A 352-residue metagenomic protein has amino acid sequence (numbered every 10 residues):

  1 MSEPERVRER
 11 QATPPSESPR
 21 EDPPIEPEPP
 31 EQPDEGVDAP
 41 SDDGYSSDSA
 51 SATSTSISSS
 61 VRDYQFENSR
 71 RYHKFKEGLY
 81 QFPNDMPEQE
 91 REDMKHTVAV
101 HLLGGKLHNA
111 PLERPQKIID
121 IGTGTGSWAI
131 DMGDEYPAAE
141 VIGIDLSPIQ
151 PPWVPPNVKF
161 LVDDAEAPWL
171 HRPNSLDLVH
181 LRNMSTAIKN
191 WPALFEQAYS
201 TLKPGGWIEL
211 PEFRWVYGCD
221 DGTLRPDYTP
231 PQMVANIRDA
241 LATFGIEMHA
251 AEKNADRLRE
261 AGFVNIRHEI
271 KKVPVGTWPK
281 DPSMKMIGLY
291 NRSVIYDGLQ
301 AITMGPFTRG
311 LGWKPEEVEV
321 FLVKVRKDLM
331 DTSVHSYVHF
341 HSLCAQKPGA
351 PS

Functional and structural regions predicted by a protein language model:
S2-N84: N-terminal auxiliary segments of SAM/dcSAM-dependent transferases
P4-R8, A261-S352: C-terminal lobe and adjacent flexible extensions of AdoMet/dcAdoMet transferase-like proteins
M86-K117, S127, D131: Conserved alpha-helix/loop element of class I SAM-dependent methyltransferases that forms part of the SAM/SAH-binding
L112-P173, L178, A193: Class I SAM-dependent methyltransferase SAM/SAH-binding core
L181-M184: A short beta-strand submotif of the Rossmann-like class I SAM-dependent methyltransferase core that lines
T186, W207-G298: Conserved catalytic/acceptor-binding region of the Class I
I188-N190: Short N-terminal helix/helix-N-cap motif within the alpha/beta-hydrolase-1
P192-W207: A short glycine-rich, Lys/Arg-flanked "PGG" loop and its adjoining helix->strand segment in the class I
